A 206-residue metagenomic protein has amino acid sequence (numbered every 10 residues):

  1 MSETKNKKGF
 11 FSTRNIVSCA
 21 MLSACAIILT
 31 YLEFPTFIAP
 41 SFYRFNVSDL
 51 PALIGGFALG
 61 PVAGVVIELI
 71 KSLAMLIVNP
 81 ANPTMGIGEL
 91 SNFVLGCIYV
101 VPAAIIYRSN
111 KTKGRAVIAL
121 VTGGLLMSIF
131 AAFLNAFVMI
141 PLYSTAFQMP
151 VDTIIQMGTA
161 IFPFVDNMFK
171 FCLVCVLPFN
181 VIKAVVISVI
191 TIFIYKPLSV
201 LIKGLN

Functional and structural regions predicted by a protein language model:
M1-N206: Loop-helix junctions at membrane interfaces
